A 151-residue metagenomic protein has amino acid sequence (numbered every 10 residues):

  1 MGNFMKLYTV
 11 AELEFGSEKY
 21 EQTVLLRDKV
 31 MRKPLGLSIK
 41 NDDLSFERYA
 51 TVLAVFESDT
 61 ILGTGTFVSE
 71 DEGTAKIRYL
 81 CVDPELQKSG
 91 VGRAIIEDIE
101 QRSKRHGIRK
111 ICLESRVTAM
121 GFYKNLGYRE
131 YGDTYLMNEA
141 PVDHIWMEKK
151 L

Functional and structural regions predicted by a protein language model:
M1-E18: Conserved N-terminal entry element of GNAT/NAT acetyltransferase domains
R27, Y123-K124, Y128: Conserved active-site tyrosine of GNAT-family acetyltransferases
D28-S58, L62: Active-site rim helix/loop that mediates acceptor-substrate recognition in acyltransferases
A54, T60-V68, K76-C81: Conserved beta-strand in the GNAT
S69-R78, Q87-K88, P141-V142: A conserved beta-turn-beta hairpin within the catalytic core of GNAT-like acetyltransferases that forms part
V82, K88-Q101: Conserved acetyl-CoA-binding loop-helix of GNAT-fold acetyltransferases
I96, S103-S115: Conserved GNAT acetyl-CoA-binding A-motif
C112-E114, R129-W146: Conserved catalytic-core motifs of GNAT/GCN5-like acyltransferases
